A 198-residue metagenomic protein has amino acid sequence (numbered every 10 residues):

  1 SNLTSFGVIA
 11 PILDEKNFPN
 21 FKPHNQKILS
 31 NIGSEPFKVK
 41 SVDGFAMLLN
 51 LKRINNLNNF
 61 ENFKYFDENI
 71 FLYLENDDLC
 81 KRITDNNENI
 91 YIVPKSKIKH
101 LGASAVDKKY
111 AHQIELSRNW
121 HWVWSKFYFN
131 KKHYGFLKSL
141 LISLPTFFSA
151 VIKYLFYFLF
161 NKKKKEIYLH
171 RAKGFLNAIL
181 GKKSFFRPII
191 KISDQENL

Functional and structural regions predicted by a protein language model:
S1-Y65, N69: Acidic/His-rich active-site region of diverse nucleotide-sugar glycosyltransferases
P11, E75, A103: Histidine-centered beta-alpha loop that forms part of the nucleotide-sugar donor binding/catalytic region in diverse
F21, K138-S143, R187-I189: Short, hydrophobic secondary-structure boundary micro-motifs
V39-A46, K52-I92, S96-K99, S117: Donor nucleotide-sugar recognition loop
N59, D85, K131, L180-G181: Residues at helix-coil transition
K81, D85, N89-E166: Active-site-adjacent helix/loop segment of glycosyltransferases that harbors family-specific signature motifs
W124-S125, T146-L198: Terminal low-complexity segments of carbohydrate-biosynthetic enzymes
